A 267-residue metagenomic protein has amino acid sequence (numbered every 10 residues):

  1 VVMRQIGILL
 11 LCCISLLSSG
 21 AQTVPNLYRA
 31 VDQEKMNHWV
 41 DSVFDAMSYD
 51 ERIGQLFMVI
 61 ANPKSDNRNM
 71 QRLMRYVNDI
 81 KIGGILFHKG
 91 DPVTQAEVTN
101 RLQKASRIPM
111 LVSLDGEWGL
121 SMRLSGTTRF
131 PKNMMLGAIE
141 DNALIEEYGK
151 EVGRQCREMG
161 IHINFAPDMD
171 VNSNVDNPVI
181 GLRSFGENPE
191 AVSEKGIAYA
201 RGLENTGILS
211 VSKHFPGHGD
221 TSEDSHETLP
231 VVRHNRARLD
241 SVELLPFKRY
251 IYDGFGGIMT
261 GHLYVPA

Functional and structural regions predicted by a protein language model:
V1-M3, D45, G217: Residue-level recognition of alpha-helix boundary/capping or hinge positions
V1-P25: Bacterial Sec-dependent N-terminal signal peptides
D32-S65: Mature N-terminal segment immediately following signal peptide/propeptide cleavage in secreted/periplasmic
H38-F44, R68-R72, S241-K248: Alpha-helical scaffolding within the catalytic cores of extracellular/periplasmic polymer-degrading hydrolases
Q55, K81-G83, R107-M110, I161-H162 (+2 more regions): Short, well-ordered coil/turn segments that N-cap beta-strands
N62-M70, M74-K195, H214, G219-R233 (+1 more regions): Enzymes and membrane/adaptor proteins characterized by extended Gly/Ser/Thr/Asp/Glu-rich, aromatic-dotted
G202-S212, R238, V242-G257: Phosphate/pyrophosphate-binding betaalpha-module
